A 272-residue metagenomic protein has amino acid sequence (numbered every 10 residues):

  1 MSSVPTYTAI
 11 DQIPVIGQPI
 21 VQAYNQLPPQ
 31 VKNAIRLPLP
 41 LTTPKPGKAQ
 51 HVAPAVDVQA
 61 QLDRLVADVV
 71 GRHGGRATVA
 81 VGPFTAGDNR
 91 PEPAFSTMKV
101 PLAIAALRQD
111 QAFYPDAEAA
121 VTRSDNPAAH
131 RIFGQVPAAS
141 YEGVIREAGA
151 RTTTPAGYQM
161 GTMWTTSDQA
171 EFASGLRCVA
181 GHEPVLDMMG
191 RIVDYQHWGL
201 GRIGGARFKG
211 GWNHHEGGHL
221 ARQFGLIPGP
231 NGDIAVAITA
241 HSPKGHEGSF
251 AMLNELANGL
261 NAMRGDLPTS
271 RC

Functional and structural regions predicted by a protein language model:
M1-P5: Secretory targeting and sorting signals
Y7-T42, G47, H51-V79, F84-T85 (+1 more regions): Penicillin-recognizing serine hydrolase domain
H51, G87-D88, N126-P127: A short, structure-level motif marking secondary-structure boundaries and short turns
V81-F84, P115-A128, V136-P137: Acidic helix-start/capping segments at beta-turn-to-alpha-helix junctions
N89-R90, A119-T122, G161: Alpha-helical scaffold segments that form or flank carboxylate-/histidine-based iron centers
P91-Q111, A120, V236: Active-site SXXK
F95-V100, T122, N126, T162-A170: Short alpha-helical patches at coil-to-helix transitions and adjacent helical residues in well-structured domains
F113-P115, C272: A short, charged
